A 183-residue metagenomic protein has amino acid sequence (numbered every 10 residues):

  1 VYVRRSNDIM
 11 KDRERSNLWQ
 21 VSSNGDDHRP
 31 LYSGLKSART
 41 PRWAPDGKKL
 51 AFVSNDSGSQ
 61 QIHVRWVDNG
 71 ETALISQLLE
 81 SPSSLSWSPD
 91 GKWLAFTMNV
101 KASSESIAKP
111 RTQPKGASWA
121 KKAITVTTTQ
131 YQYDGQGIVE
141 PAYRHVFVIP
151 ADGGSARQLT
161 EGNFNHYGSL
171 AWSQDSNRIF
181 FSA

Functional and structural regions predicted by a protein language model:
V1-L18, P141, L170: Beta-strand-rich domains and repeat architectures in extracellular enzymes and scaffolds, especially beta-propellers
V1-V3, S33-V53, E71-T72, L79-T97 (+4 more regions): Conserved beta-propeller blade repeats
S6-M10, D56-S59, K101-S104: Short glycine/acidic-enriched loop and turn motifs that connect beta-strands
E14-N17, N99-F147: Predominantly five- to eight-bladed beta-propeller fold
L18-Q20, I62-V64, V146-V148: Hydrophobic beta-strand positions in blades of beta-propellers and related beta-sheet-rich domains
W19, S23, D27-R29, S33: N-terminal accessory segment at the very beginning of proteins
S22-D26, W66-G70, P150-G154: Short loop/turn segments that connect beta-strands within beta-propeller blades
